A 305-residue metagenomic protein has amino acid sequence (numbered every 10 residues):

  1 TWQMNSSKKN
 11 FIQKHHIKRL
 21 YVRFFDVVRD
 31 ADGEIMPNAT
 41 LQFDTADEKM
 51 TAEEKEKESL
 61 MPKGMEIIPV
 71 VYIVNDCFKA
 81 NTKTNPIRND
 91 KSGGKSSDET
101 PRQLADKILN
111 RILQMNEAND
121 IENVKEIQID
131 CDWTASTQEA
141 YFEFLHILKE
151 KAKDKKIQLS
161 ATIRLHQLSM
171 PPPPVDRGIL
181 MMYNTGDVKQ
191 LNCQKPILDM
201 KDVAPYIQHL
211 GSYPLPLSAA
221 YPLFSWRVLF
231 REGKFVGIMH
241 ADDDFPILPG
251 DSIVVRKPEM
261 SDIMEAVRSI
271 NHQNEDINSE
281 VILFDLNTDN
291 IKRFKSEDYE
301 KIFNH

Functional and structural regions predicted by a protein language model:
T1, R23-F25, W133, I163 (+3 more regions): Structural motif
T1-I12, I17-K18, R23: Boundary/entry segment of secreted carbohydrate-active catalytic domains
W2, H15, G94-D106, A135-E143 (+3 more regions): Soluble non-cytosolic domains of exported or imported proteins
H15, E58-M65, Q114-N123, K151-A152 (+2 more regions): A structural motif corresponding to the C-terminal end of an alpha-helix and its immediate exit/capping segment
L20, I129, G178, A219 (+1 more regions): Conserved, mostly hydrophobic/aromatic
D26-V28, D32-L180: Chitinase-like catalytic core of GlcNAc-active glycosidases
E139, E143-R231: Substrate-binding surface in catalytic domains of secreted glycosidases
A220, F224-W226, R231-H305: Substrate-binding cleft of secreted/luminal carbohydrate-active enzymes
